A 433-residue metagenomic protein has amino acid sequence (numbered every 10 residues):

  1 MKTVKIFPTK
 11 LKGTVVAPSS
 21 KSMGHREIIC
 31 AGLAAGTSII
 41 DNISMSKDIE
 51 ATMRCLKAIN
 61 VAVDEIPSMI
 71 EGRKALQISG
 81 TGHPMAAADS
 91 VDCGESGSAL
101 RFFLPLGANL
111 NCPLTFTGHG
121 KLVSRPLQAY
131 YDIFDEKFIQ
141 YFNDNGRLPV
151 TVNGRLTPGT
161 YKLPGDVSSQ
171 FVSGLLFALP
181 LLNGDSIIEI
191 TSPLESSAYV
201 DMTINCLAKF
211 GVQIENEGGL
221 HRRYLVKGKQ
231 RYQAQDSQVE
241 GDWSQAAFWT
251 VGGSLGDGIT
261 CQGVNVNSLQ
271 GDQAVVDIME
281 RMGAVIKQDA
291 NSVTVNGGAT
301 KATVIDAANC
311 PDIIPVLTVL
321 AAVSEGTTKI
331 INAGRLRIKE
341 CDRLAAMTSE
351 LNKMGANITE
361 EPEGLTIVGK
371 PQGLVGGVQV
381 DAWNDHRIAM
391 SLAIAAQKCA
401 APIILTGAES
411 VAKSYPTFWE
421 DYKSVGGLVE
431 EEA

Functional and structural regions predicted by a protein language model:
M1-A433: Short, structured segments at the rim of ligand-binding sites
